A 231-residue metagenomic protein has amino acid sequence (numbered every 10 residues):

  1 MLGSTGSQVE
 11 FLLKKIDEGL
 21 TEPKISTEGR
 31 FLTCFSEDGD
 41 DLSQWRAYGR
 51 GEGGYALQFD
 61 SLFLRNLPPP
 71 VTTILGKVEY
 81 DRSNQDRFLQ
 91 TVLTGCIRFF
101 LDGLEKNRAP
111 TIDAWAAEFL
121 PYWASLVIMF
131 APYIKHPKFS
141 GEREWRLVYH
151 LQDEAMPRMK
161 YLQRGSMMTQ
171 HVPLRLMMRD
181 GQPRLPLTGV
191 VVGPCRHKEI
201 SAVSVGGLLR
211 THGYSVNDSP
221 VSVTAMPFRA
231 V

Functional and structural regions predicted by a protein language model:
M1-V231: Catalytic-core loop-and-flanking beta/alpha module that positions acidic residues for ribose/phosphate chemistry
